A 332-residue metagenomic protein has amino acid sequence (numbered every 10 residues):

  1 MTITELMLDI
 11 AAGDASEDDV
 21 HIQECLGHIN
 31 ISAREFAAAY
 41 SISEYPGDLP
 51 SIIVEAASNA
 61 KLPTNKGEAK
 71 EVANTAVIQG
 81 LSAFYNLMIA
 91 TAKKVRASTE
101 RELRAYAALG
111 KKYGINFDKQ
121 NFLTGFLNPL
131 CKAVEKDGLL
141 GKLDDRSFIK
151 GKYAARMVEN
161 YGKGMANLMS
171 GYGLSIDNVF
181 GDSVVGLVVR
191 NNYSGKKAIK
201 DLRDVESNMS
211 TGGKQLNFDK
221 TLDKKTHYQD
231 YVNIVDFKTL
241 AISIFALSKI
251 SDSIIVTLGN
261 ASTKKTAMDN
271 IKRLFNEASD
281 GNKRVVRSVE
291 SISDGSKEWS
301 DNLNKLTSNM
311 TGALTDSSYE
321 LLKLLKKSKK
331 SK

Functional and structural regions predicted by a protein language model:
M1-Y85, L109, D118-F122, P129-K132: Intrinsically disordered, low-complexity terminal tails
N65-A69, K112-K332: Long, low-complexity or tandemly repetitive, helically biased scaffold regions used for multimeric assembly/adhesion
I78-A105: Extended amphipathic alpha-helical scaffold segments
S98, L109-K112: Charged, long alpha-helical segments
E102-L109, S328: Membrane-engaging insertion elements
